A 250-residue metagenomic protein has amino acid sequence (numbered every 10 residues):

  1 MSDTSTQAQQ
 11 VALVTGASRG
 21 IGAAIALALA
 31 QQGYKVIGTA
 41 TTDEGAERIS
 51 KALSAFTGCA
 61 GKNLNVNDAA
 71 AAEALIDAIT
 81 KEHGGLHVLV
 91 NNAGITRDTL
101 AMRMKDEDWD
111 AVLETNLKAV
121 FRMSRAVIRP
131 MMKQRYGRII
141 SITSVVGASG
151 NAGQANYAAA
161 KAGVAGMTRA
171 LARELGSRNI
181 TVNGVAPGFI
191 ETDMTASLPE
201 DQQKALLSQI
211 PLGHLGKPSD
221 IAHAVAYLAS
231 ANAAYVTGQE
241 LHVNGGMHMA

Functional and structural regions predicted by a protein language model:
S2, S149-A152, A226, T237-A250: Short C-terminal tail/terminal secondary-structure segment of NAD(P)H-dependent dehydrogenase/reductase domains
S18-G20: Conserved glycine-rich cofactor-binding loop
Q32-I49: Conserved glycine-rich Rossmann-like NAD(P)H-binding loop of the short-chain dehydrogenase/reductase
L100-A101, K105-L113, T195, L206: Substrate-binding pocket helix/loop in short-chain dehydrogenase/reductase
S124, A160, T168: Active-site helix of classical SDR
R129, R173-S177, A234: Alpha-helical segment proximal to the catalytic Tyr-Lys
G176, T181, K217, V236-G238 (+1 more regions): Short, small/polar-rich loop/turn modules that mediate ligand/substrate recognition or access, typified
